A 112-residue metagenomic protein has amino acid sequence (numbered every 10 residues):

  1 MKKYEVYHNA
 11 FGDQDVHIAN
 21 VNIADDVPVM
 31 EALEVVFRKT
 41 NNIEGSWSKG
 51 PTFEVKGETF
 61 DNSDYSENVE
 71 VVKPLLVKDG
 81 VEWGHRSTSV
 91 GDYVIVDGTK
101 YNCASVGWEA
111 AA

Functional and structural regions predicted by a protein language model:
M1-K73: N-terminal non-globular leader segments, chiefly Sec-dependent signal peptides
I43, D79, C103-A104: Acidic, low-complexity intrinsically disordered regions
V72-G84: Short alpha-helix capping/helix-loop boundary micro-motifs
G84-A112: Short, compact, well-ordered microdomains
